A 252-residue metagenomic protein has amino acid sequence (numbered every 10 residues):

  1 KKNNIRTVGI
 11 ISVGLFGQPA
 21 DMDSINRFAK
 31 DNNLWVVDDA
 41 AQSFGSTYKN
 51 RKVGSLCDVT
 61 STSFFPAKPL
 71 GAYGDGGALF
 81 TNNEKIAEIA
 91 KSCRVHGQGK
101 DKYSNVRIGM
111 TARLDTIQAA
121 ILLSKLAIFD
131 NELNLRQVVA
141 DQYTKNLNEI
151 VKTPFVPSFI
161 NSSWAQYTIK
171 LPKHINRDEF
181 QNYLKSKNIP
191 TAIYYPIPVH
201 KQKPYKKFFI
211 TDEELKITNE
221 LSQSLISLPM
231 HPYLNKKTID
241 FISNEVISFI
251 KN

Functional and structural regions predicted by a protein language model:
K1-A72, A78-F80: Active-site phosphate-binding strand-loop segment of PLP-dependent enzymes
K1-N3, G9-V13, Q18-S24, D31 (+2 more regions): PLP-dependent aminotransferase class I/II
G74-D75, I117: A conserved catalytic-core signature of glycosyltransferases
